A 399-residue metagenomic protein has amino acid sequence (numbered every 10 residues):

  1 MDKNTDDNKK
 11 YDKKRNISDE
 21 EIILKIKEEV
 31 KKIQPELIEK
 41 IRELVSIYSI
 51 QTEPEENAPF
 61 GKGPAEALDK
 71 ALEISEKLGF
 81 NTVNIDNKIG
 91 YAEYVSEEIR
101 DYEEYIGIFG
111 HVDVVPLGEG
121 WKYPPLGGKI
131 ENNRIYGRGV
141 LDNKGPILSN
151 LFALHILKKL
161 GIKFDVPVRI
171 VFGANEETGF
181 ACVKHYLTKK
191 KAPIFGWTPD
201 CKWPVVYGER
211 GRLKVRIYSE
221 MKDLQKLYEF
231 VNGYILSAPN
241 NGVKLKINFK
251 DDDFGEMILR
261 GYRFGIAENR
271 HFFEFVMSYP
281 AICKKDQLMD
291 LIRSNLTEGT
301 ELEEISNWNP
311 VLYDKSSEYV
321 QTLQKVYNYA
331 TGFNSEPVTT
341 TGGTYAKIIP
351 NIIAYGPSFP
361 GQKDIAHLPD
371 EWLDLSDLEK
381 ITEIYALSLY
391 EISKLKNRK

Functional and structural regions predicted by a protein language model:
D7-I135, F164: Acidic/His- and Gly-rich active-site-bordering loop/insert found across diverse amide/peptide-bond hydrolases
A71, I147-L157, Y186, I349 (+1 more regions): Buried hydrophobic packing segments
N81-D86, G261-F264, E303, V338: Short beta-strand
Y102-P167, F172, L368-E371, L375-K380: Active-site metal-coordination/substrate-binding segment of hydrolases, especially metallo-dependent peptidases
V112-V114, V171-G179, D200-W203, F359: Acidic, glycine-rich active-site loops and adjacent beta-strand->loop/helix elements that engage anionic groups
E176-D290: Midchain, well-structured core segments that form catalytic/ion-binding scaffolds
Q225-F254, E301-K399: An extended, acidic, His-containing surface patch that forms the Zn2+-binding/catalytic region of metallohydrolases
